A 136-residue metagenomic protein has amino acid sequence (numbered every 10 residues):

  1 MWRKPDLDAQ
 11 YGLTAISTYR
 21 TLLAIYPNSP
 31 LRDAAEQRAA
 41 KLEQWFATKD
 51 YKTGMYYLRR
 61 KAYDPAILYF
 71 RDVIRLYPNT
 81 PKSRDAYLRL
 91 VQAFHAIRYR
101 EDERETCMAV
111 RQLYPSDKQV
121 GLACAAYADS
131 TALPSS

Functional and structural regions predicted by a protein language model:
M1-S136: Acidic, polar-rich low-complexity tracts and alpha-helical solenoid repeat scaffolds
